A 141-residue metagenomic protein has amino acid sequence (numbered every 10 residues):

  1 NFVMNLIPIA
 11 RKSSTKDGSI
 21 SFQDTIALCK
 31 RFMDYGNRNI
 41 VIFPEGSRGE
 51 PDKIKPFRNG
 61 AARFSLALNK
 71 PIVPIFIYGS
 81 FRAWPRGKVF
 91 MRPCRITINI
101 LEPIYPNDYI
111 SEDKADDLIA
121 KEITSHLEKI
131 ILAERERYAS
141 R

Functional and structural regions predicted by a protein language model:
N1-L118: Soluble catalytic domains of membrane acyltransferases
F32, H126-R137: C-terminal alpha-helix
N107, E134-R141: Solvent-exposed amphipathic alpha-helical surface segments
L118-K121, S140-R141: The feature marks non-catalytic terminal segments
